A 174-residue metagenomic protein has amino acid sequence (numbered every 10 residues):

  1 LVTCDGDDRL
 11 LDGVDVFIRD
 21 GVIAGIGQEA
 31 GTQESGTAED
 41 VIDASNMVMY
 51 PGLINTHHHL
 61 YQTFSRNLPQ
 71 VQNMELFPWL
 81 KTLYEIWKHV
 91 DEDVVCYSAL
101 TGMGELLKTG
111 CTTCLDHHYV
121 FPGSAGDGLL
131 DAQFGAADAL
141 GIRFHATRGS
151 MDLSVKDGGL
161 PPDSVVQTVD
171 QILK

Functional and structural regions predicted by a protein language model:
L1-G36, V48: N-terminal metal-binding scaffold of metallo-dependent hydrolase/deaminase domains
E29-A30, G102, I172-L173: Short, well-ordered amphipathic alpha-helical segments that serve as non-catalytic structural scaffolds within diverse
E34-W79, L100, G104-K108, T112: Replace "His-x-His-based motif
G52-T56, C114-D116, F144-R148: Hydrophobic faces of well-ordered beta-strands that scaffold small-molecule active sites in alpha/beta enzyme cores
F64-V95, L153-V169: Active-site gating loops and adjacent loop-to-helix segments of metal-dependent hydrolytic enzymes
S65, Y119, G149-S150: Short, ordered loop/turn segments at secondary-structure junctions
Y84, K88-S124: Hydrophobic alpha-helical hairpins/lids featuring a short glycine-rich hinge
S124-K174: Metal-coordinating catalytic core of metallo-dependent amide/deamination hydrolases
